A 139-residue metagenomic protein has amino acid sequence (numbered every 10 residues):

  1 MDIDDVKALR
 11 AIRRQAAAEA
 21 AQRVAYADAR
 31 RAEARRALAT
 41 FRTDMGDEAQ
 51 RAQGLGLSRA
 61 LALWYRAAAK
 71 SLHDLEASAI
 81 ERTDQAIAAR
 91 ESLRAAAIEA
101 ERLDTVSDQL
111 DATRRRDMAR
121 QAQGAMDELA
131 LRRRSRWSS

Functional and structural regions predicted by a protein language model:
M1-S139: Charge-rich amphipathic alpha-helical interaction elements
